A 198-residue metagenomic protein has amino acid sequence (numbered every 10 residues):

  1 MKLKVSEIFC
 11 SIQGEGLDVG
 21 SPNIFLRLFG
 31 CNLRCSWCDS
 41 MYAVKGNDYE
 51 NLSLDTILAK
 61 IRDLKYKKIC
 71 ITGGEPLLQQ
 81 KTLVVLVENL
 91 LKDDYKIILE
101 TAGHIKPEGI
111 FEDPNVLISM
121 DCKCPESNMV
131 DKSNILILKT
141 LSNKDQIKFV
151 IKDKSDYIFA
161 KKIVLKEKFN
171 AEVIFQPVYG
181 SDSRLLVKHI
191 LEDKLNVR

Functional and structural regions predicted by a protein language model:
K2-W37: N-terminal pre-triad scaffold of radical SAM enzymes
L3, P22, R34-N115: Conserved Radical SAM active-site core
K4, F25-R27, D39, C70 (+3 more regions): Conserved beta-strand segments that form the floor/walls of ligand-binding pockets within enzyme and binding domains
I8, L28, G74, T101-A102 (+1 more regions): Fold-independent oxyanion-binding glycine-rich loops and adjacent beta-strand/coil segments at enzyme active sites
F25-F29, G46, E167: Solvent-exposed, non-transmembrane amphipathic alpha-helical segments
L58, L78-R198: Conserved AdoMet/S-adenosylmethionine-binding subsite of the radical SAM
